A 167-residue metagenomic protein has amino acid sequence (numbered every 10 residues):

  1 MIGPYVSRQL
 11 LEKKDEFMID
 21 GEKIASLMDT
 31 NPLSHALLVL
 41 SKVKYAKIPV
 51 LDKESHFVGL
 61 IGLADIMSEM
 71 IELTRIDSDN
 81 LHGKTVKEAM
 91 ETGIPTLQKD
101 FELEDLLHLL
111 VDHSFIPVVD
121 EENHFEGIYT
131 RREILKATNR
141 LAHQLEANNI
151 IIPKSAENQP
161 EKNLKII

Functional and structural regions predicted by a protein language model:
M1-I167: Tandem CBS (Cystathionine beta-synthase) repeat/Bateman regulatory domains
